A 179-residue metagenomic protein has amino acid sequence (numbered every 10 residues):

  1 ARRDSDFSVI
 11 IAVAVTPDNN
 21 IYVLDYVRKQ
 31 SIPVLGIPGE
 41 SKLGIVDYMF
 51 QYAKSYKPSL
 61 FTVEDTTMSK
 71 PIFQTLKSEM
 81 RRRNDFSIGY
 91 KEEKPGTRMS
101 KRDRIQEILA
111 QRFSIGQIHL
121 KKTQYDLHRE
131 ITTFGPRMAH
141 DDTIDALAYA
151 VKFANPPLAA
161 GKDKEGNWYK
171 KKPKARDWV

Functional and structural regions predicted by a protein language model:
A1-K91, Q117-V179: RNase H-like, metal-dependent nuclease domains and their acidic two-metal-ion catalytic environment used
E40-K42, T97-M99, A110: A short linear-motif detector with a strong N-terminal bias
N84-I105: Conserved phosphate-binding/catalytic loops in two-lobed NTP-binding clefts
R98-S100, I108, G166-K172: General helical secondary-structure elements
K101-I115, T133-R137: Short, surface-exposed amphipathic charged segments that create phosphate/polyanion-binding patches used for binding
